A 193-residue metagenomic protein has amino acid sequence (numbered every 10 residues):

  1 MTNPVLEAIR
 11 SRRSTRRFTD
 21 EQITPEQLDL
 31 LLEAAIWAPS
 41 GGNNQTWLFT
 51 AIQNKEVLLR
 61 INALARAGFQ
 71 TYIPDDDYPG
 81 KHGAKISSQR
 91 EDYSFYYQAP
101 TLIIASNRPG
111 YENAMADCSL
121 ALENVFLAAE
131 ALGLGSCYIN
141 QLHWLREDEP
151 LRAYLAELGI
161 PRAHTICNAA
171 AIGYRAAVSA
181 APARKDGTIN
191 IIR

Functional and structural regions predicted by a protein language model:
M1-L30: Short acidic N-proximal helix/loop "leader" segments that mark the beginning of a domain or an inter-domain linker
E7-A8, S14-T15, Q89-R90, I160-R193: C-terminal helix-cap and adjacent tail motif
I9, L31-A35, A170: Short alpha-helical scaffolding segments that buttress acidic/His motifs in well-ordered protein cores
F18, Y111-M115, S179: A generic structural signal for short coil/turn motifs at secondary-structure boundaries
E33-I36, S87-R90, A153-E157: Glycine-rich, charged/polar anion/phosphate-binding loops that engage phosphate groups from diverse ligands
A35, I103, R108-Y154: Small-aliphatic-rich amphipathic alpha-helix that forms the alpha element of a beta-alpha
I36-G42: Glycine-rich phosphate/pyrophosphate-binding beta-alpha loops
Q45-C118: Glycine/small-residue-rich phosphate/adenosyl-binding loop
